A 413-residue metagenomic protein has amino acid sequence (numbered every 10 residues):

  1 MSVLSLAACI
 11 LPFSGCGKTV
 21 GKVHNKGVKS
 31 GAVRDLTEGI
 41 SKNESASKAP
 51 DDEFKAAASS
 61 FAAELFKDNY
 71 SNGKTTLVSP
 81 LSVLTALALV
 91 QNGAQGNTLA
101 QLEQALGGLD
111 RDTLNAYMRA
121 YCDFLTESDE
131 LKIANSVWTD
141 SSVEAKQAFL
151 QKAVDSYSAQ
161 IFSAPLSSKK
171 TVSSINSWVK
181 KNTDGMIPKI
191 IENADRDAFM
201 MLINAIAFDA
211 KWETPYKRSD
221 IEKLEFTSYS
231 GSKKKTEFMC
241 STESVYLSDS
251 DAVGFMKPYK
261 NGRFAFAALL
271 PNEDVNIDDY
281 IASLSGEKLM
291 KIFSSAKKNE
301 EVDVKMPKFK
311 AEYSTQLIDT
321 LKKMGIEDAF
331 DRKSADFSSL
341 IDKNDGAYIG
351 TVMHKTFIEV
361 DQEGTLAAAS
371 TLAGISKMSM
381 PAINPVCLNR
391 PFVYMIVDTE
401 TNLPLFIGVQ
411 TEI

Functional and structural regions predicted by a protein language model:
S2-L6, P12-L166: Detector for small/aliphatic-rich hydrophobic stretches
V23-S30, G73, N115-N272, D279 (+2 more regions): Non-catalytic, conformational "gating/processing" segments within enzyme and secreted inhibitor domains
K55-L65, T365-N384: Short, positively charged
V78, G346-G350, N384-L388: Short amphipathic alpha-helical interaction segments
L81, D197-A198, L388-N389: A generic structural signal for residues located within well-ordered alpha-helices of large catalytic or ligand-binding
Q95, D110, A282-K288: Residues that cap or delimit alpha-helices
L202, V253-L269, P381-I413: Extended hydrophobic
A282-S285, G374-I375, T411: Short, solvent-exposed amphipathic alpha-helical segments in soluble enzyme and RNA/protein-processing domains
